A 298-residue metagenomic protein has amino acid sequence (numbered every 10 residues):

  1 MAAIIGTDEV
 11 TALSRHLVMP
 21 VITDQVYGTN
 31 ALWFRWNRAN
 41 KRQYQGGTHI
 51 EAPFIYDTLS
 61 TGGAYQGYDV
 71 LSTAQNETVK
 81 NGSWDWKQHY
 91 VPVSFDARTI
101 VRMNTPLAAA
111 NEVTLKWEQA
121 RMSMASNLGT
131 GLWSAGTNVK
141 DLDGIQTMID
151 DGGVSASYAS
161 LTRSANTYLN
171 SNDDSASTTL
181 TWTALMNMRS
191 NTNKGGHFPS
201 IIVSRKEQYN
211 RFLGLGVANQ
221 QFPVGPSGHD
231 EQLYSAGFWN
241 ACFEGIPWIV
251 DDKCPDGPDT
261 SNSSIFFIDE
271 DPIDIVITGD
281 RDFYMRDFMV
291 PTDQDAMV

Functional and structural regions predicted by a protein language model:
M1-V298: Flexible, glycine/threonine- and acidic-rich loop/arm segments that mediate assembly and lattice contacts in viral
